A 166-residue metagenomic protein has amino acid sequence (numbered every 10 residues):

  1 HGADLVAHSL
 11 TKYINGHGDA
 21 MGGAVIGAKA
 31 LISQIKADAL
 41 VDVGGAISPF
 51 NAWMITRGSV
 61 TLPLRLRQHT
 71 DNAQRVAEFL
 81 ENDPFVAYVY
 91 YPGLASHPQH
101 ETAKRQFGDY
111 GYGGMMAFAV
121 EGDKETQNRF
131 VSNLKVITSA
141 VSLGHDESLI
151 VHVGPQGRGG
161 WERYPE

Functional and structural regions predicted by a protein language model:
H1-F85, Y90: Conserved PLP-enzyme active-site core in the AAT-like
F85-E166: Conserved C-terminal alpha-helix-loop-beta "cap" of PLP-dependent enzymes that closes/shapes the active-site mouth
